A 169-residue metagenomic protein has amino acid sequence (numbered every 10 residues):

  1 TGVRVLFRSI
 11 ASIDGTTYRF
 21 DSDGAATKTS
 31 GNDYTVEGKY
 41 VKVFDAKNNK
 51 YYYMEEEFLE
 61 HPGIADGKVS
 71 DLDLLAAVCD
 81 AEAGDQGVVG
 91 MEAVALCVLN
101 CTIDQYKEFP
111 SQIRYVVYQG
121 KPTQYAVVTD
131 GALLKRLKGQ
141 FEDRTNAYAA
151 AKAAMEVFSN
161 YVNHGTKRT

Functional and structural regions predicted by a protein language model:
T1-G63: Extracellular adhesion/carbohydrate-binding repeat motifs centered on closely spaced tryptophans
A65-T169: Bacterial extracytoplasmic/cell-wall-associated proteins, especially those involved in peptidoglycan
